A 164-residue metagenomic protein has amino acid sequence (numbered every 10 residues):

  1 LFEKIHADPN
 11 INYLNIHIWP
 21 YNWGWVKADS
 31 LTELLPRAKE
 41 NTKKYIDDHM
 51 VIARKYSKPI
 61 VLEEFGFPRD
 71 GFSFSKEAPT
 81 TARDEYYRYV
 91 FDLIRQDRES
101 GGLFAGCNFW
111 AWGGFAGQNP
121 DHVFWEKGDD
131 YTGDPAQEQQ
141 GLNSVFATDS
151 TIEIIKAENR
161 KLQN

Functional and structural regions predicted by a protein language model:
L1-S73: Glycoside hydrolase catalytic-domain groove-lining segments
F2-N10, R37, N41, F72-E77 (+1 more regions): Aromatic-rich peripheral "rim/lid" segments of glycoside hydrolase catalytic domains that contact and position glycan
